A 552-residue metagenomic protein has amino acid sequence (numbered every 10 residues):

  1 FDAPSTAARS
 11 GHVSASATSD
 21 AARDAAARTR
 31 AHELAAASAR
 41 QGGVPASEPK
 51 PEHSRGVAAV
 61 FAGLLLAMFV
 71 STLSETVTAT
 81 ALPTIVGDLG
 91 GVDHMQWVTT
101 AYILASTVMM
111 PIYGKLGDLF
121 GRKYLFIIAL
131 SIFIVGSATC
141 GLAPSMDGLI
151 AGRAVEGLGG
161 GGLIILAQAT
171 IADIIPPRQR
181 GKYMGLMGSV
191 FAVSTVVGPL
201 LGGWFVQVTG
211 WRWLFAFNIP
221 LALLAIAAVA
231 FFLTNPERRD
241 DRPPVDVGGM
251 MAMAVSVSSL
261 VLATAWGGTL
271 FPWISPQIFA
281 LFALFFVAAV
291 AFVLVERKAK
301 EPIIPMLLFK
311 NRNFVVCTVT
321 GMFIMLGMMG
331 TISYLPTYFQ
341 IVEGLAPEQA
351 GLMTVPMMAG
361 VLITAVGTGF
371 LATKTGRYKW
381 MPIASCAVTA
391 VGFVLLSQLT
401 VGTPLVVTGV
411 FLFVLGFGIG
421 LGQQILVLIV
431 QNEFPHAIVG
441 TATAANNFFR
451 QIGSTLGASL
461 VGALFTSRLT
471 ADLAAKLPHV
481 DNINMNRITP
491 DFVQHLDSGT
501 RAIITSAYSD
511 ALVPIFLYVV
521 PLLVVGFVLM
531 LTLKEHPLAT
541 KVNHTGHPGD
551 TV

Functional and structural regions predicted by a protein language model:
S5-G11, A15, A21-A25, R30-A46 (+5 more regions): Hydrophobic transmembrane architecture of multi-pass small-molecule transporters
V57-A105, M109, G210, G248-M250 (+5 more regions): Transmembrane core module of solute transporters
T80, M110-G249, W266, H436: Helix-loop-helix hairpins in multi-pass membrane proteins, especially solute transporters
I85-V86, L116-G117, L201-T209, T264 (+4 more regions): Interfacial helix-cap and linker-helix signal at transmembrane-aqueous boundaries of multi-pass secondary transporters
F120-I128, P144-G148, L166, I175-K182 (+2 more regions): C-terminal module of multi-pass small-molecule transporters
I132-T139, L221-A228, V287-A291, I363 (+2 more regions): Transmembrane-helix signature of multi-pass solute transporters
S189, V193-V208, S258, I452-D472: A gly/Pro-rich, aromatic-decorated transmembrane alpha-helix motif that marks the paired, flexible gating helices
P220-R238, A254-W266, L284-K298, G526-K534: C-terminal membrane-cytosol helix-exit motif in multi-pass small-molecule transporters
